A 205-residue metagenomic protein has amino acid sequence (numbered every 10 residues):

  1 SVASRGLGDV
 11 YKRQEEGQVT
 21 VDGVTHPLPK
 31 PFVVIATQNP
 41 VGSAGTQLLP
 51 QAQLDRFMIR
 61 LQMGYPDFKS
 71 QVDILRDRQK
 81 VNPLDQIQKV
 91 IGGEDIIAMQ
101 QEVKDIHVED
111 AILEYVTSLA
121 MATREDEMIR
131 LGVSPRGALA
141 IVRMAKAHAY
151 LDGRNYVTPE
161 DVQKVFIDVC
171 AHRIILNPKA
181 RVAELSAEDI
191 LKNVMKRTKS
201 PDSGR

Functional and structural regions predicted by a protein language model:
S1-Y11: Single conserved hydrophobic/aromatic residue that forms the stacking wall/gate of nucleotide- or nucleobase-binding
V2, L49, S70, H107 (+4 more regions): Alpha-helix N-cap and coil->helix boundary residues
D9, F57, V116, A145 (+1 more regions): Residue-level signature of catalytic and energy-coupling elements of molecular machines, predominantly ATP/GTP-dependent
Q14-I106, K146-H148: Canonical AAA+ ATPase core
Y65-K69, D73-R76, N82-Q86, K104-V108 (+1 more regions): Non-catalytic accessory segments flanking P-loop/AAA+ NTPase cores
Q86-I141: Conserved AAA+ ATPase small/helical "lid" subdomain
T123-R205: C-terminal engagement/docking regions of AAA+ P-loop ATPases
